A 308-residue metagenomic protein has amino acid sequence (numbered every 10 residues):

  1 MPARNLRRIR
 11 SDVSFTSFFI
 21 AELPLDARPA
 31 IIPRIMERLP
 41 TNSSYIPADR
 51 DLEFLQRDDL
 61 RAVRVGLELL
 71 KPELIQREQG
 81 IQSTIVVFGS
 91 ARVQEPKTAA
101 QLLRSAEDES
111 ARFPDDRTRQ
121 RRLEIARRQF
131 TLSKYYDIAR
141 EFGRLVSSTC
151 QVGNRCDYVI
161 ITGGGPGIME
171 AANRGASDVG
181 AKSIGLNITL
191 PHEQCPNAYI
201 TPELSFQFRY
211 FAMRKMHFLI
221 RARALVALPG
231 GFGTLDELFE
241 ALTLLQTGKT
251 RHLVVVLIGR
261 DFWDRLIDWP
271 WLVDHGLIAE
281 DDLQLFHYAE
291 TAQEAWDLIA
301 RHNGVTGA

Functional and structural regions predicted by a protein language model:
S11-S17: Serine residues within intrinsically disordered or low-complexity segments
I20, P33, L39-L186: Glycine-rich beta-alpha loop segments
R77-G80, Q151-R155, S177, N197-Y199 (+3 more regions): Solvent-exposed alpha-helices and their adjacent loops that cap or buttress functional pockets in soluble metabolic
L102-R104, S177-D178, E240-L245, W271-D274 (+1 more regions): Short, solvent-exposed amphipathic alpha-helical segments in soluble enzyme and RNA/protein-processing domains
I161-T162, P166-L228, F232, F239: Phosphate/pyrophosphate-binding betaalpha-module
G180-E193, L228-P229, L242-I267, D281: Short, acidic/small-residue loops that bind anionic groups at enzyme active sites
L257-A308: C-terminal functional extensions of proteins
